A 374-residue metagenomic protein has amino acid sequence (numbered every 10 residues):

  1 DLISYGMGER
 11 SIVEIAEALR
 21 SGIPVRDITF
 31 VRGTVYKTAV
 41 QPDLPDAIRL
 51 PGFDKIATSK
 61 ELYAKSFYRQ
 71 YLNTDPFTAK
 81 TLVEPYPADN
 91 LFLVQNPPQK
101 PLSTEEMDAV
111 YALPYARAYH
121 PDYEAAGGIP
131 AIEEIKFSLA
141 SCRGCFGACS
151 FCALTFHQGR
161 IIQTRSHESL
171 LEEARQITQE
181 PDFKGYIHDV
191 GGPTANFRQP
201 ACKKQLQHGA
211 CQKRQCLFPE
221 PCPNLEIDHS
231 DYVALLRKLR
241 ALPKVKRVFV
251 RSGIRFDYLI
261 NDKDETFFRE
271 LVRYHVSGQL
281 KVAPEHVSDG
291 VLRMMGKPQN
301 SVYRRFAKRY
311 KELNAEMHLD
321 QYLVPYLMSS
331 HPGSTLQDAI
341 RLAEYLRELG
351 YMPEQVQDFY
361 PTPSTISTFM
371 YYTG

Functional and structural regions predicted by a protein language model:
D1, V110, C145, L170 (+2 more regions): Conserved, mostly hydrophobic/aromatic
L2-A88, Q95-N96, Y372-T373: Glycine-rich beta-alpha loop elements in corrinoid/cobalamin-binding modules across cobalamin-dependent enzymes
I15-E17, S150-L154, G192, R198-K203 (+4 more regions): Short acidic, glycine/serine/threonine-rich loops at helix termini
F67-S138: N-terminal [4Fe-4S]-dependent radical SAM core
E124-A153, Y186, Y360: N-terminal pre-triad scaffold of radical SAM enzymes
Q158-Y186: Conserved alpha-helical substructure of the radical SAM core
R175-V324, M328-P332: Conserved SAM/AdoMet-binding glycine-rich loop
T266-F267, H331-E348: Catalytic cores of alpha/beta
